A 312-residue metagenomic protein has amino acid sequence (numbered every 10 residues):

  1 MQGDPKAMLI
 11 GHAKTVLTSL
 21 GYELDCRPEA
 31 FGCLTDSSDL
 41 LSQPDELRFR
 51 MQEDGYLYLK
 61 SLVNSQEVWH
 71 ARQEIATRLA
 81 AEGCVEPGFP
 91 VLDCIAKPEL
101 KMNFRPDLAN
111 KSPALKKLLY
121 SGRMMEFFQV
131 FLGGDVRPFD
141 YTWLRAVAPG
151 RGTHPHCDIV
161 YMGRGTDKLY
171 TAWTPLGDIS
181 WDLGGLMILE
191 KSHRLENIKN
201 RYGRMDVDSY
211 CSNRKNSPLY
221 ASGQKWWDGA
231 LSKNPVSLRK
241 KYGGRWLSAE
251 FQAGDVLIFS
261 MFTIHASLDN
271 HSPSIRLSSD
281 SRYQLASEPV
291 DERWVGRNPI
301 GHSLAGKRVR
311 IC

Functional and structural regions predicted by a protein language model:
Q2-D54, K60-P155, Y161-G163, R293-W294 (+1 more regions): Non-heme Fe(II)-dependent double-stranded beta-helix
Q2-S37, V85-P87, R201-V207, S212-N216 (+2 more regions): Non-heme Fe(II)/2-oxoglutarate
Y56, D167-W173, L183, W246 (+1 more regions): Extracellular structured ligand-interaction cores
F131, G163-W181, E250-A253, I258 (+1 more regions): Short, conserved beta-strand element in jelly-roll/cupin
W143, C157-I159, T174-D178, E190: Short, structured patches in soluble enzyme cores that scaffold and shape functional sites
P149, L189-E196, R282-P289: Short edge-strand/loop segments of extracellular domains
C157-L169, G244, F251, S274-I275: A short beta-loop-beta micro-motif enriched in histidine and acidic residues
D182-T263: Double-stranded beta-helix
